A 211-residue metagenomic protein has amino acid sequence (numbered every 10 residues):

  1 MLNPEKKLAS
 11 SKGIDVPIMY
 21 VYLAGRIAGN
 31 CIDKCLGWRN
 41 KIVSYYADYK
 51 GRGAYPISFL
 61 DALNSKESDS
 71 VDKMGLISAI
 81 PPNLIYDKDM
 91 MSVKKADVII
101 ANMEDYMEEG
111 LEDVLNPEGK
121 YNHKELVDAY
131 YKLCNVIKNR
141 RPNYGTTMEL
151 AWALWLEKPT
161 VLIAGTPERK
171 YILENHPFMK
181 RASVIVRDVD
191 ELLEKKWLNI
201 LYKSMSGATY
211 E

Functional and structural regions predicted by a protein language model:
M1-E211: Conserved catalytic or regulatory cores that recognize and/or transform ribose-phosphate-containing ligands
